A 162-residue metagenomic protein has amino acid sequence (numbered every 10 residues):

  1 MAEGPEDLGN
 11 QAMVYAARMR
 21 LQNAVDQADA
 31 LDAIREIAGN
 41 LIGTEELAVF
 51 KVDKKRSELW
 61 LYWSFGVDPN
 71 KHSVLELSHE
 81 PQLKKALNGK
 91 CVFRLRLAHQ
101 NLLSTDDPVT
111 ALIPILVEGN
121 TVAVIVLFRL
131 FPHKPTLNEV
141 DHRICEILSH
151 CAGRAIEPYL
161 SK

Functional and structural regions predicted by a protein language model:
M1-D29, N40, A155-K162: Signal-transmission linkers at sensory-effector interfaces
A2-G4, R129-L148, A155-L160: Regulatory loop-to-helix N-cap segments in sensory/regulatory domains that couple ligand/signal detection
R18-N23, I34-G43, V49-K51: Short regulatory alpha-helical segment in sensory/regulatory domains of signaling proteins that mediates
G39, A48-K71: GAF sensory/regulatory domain recognition with acknowledged cross-activation on helical regulatory dimers
K55, L116-T121, L130, Y159: Flexible loop/coil segments at beta-strand boundaries within sensory signal-transduction domains
L59-W60, P69-V92: Acidic/proline- and glycine-rich, intrinsically disordered low-complexity segments that serve as regulatory linkers
N101-D107, L137: Short loop/turn motifs at secondary-structure junctions and domain boundaries
P108-V117, V126: A short, aliphatic-rich beta-strand micro-motif
